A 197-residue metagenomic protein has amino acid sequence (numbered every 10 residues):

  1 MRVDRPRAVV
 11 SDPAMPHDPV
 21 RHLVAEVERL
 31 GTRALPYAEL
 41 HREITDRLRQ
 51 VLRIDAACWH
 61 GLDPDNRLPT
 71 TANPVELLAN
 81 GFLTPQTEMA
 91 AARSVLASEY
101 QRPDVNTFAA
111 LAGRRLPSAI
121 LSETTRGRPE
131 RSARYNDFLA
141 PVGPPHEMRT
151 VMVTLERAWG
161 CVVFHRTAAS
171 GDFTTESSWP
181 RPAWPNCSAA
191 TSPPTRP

Functional and structural regions predicted by a protein language model:
M1-V20: Actinobacteria-biased recognition of intrinsically disordered, low-complexity terminal regions
D12, P16-D18, A25-G171, E176 (+4 more regions): Regulatory input/activation interfaces that engage signals or partners
